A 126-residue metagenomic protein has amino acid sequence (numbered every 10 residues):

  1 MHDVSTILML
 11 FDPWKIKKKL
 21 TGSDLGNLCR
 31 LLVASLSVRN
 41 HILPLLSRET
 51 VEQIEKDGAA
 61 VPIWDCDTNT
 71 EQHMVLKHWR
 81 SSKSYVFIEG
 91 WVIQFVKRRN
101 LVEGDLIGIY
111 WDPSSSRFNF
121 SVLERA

Functional and structural regions predicted by a protein language model:
M1-A126: Acidic, low-complexity intrinsically disordered regions
